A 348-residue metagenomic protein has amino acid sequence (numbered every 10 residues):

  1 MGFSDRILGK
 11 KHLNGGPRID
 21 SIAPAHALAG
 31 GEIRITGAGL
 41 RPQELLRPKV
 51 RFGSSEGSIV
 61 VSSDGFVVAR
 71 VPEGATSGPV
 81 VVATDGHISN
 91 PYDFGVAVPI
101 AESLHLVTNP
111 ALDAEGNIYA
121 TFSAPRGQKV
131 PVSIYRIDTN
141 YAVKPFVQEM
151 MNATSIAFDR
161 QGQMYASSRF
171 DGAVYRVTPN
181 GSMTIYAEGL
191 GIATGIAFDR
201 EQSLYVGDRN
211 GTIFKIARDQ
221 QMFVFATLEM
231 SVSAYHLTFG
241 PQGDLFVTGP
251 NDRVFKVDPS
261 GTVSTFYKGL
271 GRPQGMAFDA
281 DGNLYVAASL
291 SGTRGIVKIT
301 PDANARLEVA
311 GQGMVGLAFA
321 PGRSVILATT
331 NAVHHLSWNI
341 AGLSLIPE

Functional and structural regions predicted by a protein language model:
M1-L106, L112-Y119, P131: Ser/Thr/Pro-rich low-complexity tracts
P99-L104, P145-M150, I185-L190, F225-M230 (+2 more regions): Surface loop/turn motifs at the tips and blade-to-blade linkers of beta-strand repeat domains
L106, V130, E149-N152, F170 (+6 more regions): Beta-rich catalytic cores
L112-E115, F158-Q161, F198-E201, F239-Q242 (+2 more regions): Residue-level detector of Asp-centered blade-edge/turn motifs that repeat once per structural unit in beta-propeller
N117-Y119, Q163-A166, S203-Y205, D244-F246 (+2 more regions): Conserved beta-propeller blade signature
A124-Q128, D171-G172, G211-T212, D252-R253 (+2 more regions): Short glycine/acidic-enriched loop and turn motifs that connect beta-strands
Q312-E348: Blade-level signature of beta-propeller repeat domains, shared across WD40, Kelch, NHL, RCC1 and BNR/Asp-box propellers
